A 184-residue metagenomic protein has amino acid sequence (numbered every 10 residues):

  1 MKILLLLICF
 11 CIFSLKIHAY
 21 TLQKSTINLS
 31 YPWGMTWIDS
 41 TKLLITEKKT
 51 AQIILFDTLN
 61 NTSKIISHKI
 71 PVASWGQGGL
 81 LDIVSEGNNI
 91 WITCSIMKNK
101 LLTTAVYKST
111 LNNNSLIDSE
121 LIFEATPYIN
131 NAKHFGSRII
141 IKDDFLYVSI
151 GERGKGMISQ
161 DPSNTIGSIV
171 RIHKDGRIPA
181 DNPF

Functional and structural regions predicted by a protein language model:
K2-I3, M97-K98, Q160-D161: A general structural signal for short secondary-structure junctions and capping/turn motifs
I3-F13: Sec-dependent N-terminal signal peptides
F13-A19: Sec/Tat signal peptide C-region and signal peptidase I cleavage site
A19-T21, S115-L116, R177-F184: Blade/loop signatures of beta-propeller domains
Y20-M157: Acidic, Gly/Ser/Thr-rich repeat motifs that build Ca2+-stabilized beta-propeller blades
I27, Q160-S163, G176, N182: Flexible, active-site-adjacent loop/turn segments at secondary-structure boundaries
T104-N113, P162-D175: Beta-propeller blade signature
I140-L146, I172-A180: A structural motif
